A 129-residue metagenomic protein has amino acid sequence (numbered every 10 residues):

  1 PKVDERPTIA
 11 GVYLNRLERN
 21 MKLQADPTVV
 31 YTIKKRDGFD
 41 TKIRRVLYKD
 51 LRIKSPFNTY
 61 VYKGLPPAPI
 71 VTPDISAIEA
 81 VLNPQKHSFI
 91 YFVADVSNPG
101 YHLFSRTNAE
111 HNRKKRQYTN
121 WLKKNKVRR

Functional and structural regions predicted by a protein language model:
P1-R129: Bacterial extracytoplasmic/cell-wall-associated proteins, especially those involved in peptidoglycan
